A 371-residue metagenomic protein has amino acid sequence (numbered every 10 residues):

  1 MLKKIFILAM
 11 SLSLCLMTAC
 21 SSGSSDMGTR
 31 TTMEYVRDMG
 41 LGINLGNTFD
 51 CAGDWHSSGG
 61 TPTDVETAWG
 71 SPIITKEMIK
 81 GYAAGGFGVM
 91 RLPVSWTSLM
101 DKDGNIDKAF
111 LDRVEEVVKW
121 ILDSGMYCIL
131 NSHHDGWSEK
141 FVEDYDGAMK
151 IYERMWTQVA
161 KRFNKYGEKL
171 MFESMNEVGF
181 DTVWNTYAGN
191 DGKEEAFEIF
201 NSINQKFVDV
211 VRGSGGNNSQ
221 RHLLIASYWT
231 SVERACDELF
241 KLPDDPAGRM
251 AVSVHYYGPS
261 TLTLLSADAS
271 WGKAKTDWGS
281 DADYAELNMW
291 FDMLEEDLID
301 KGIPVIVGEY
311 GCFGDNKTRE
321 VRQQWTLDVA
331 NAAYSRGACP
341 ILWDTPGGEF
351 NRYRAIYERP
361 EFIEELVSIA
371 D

Functional and structural regions predicted by a protein language model:
K3-S11: Sec-dependent signal peptide recognition, specifically the positively charged N-region followed immediately by
L16-A19: C-terminal motif of bacterial Sec signal peptides marking the signal peptidase cleavage site
S24-V89: N-terminal carbohydrate-binding accessory modules
G46-I74, K102-I106, D144, T261-L287: Acidic/histidine-rich helix-loop elements that form or flank divalent-metal/phosphate-binding sites at the catalytic
W55-D64, W96-D112, H134-K150, F180-G192 (+2 more regions): Surface-exposed, active-site-proximal loop segments in enzymatic domains
W69-V89, M100, G104-H134, S138-S174 (+2 more regions): An active-site-proximal structural segment forming one wall of the substrate-binding cleft that immediately precedes
K150-D283, D292-C312, N331, S335-A338: Active-site region of glycoside hydrolase catalytic domains
K317-D371: Aromatic-rich peripheral "rim/lid" segments of glycoside hydrolase catalytic domains that contact and position glycan
